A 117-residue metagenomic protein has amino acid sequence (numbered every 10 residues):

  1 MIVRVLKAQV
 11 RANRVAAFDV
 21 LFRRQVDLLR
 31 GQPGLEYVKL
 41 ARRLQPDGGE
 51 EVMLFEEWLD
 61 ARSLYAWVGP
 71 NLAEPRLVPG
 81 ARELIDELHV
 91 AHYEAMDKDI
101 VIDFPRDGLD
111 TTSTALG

Functional and structural regions predicted by a protein language model:
I2-Q9, K39-N71: Short, well-ordered beta-strand segments in beta-rich or mixed alpha/beta enzyme and ligand-binding folds
Q9-D19: Short, surface-exposed ligand-recognition loops at beta-strand->loop->(often short) alpha-helix junctions that present
A16, R62-L64, K98: Residue-level signal for secondary-structure boundary sites
D19-V20, N71: Short alpha-helix boundary/capping motifs
F22, V26: Short amphipathic alpha-helical/adjacent loop interface patches that line ligand and macromolecule-binding sites
D27-E36, E57-E94: An amphipathic, aromatic/His-enriched active-site/gating alpha helix that lines ligand/cofactor pockets
K39-E50, R76-G117: Glycine-rich beta-strand-turn "strand-cap" elements at beta-sheet edges
